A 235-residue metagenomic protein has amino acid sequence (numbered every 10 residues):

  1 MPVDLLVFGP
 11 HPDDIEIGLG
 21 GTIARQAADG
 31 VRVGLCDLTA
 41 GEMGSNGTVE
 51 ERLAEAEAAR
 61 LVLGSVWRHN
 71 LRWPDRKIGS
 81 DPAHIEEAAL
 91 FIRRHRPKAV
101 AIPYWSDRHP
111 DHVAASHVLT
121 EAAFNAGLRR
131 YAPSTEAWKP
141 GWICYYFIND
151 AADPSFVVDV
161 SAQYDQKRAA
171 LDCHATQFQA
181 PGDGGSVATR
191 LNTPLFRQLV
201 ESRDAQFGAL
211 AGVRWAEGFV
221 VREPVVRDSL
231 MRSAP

Functional and structural regions predicted by a protein language model:
M1-H95, V220, R232: Active-site rim/loop-helix segments in enzyme catalytic domains that contact anionic ligands
M1-L6, S80-P235: Metal-dependent de-N-acetylase/amidase catalytic core
